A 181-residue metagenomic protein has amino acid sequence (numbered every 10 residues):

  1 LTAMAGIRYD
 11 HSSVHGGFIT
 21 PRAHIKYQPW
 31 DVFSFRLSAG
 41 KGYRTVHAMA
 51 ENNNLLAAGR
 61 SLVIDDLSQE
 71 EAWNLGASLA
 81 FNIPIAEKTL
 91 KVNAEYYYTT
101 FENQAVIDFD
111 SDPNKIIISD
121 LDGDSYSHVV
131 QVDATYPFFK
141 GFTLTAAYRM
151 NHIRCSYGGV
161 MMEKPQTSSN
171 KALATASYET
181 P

Functional and structural regions predicted by a protein language model:
L1, I7, I19-I25, V63 (+3 more regions): Hydrophobic, lipid-facing positions within transmembrane beta-strands of outer-membrane proteins
L1, Q28-V32, A72, P84-E87 (+3 more regions): Outer-membrane beta-barrel channels and translocator barrels
L1-D31, T45-V46, L56, G159: Signature of Gram-negative outer-membrane beta-barrel scaffolds
A3, V92-T100, D120-P181: Gram-negative outer-membrane beta-barrel transporters
M4-Y9, L56-D65, D112-S119, H128 (+1 more regions): Extracytoplasmic loops and strand-loop junctions of Gram-negative outer membrane beta-barrel proteins
I7-S13, A39-T45, N52-N54, F81-I83 (+3 more regions): Transmembrane beta-strands of outer-membrane beta-barrel pores
H15-P21, A48-L55, S61, Q104-P113 (+1 more regions): Outer-membrane beta-barrel translocator domains and adjoining extracellular loop/strand segments of Gram-negative
Q28, S34-R36, S68-Y126: Membrane-embedded beta-barrel scaffold of Gram-negative outer-membrane proteins
